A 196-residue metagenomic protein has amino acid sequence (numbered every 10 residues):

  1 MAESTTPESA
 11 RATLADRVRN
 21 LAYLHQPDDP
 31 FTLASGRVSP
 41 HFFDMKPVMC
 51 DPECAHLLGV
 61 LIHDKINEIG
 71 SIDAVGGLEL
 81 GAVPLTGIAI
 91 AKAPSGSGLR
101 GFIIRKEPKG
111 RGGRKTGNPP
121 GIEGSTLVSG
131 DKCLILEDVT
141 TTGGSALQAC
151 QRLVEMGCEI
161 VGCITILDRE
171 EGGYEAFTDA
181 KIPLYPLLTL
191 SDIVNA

Functional and structural regions predicted by a protein language model:
A2-G70: Active-site-facing substrate-recognition patch
A2-N20, Q151-A196: PRPP-dependent phosphoribosyltransferase catalytic core
S35, G124-S129, E155-G157, A176-F177: Solvent-exposed alpha-helices and their adjacent loops that cap or buttress functional pockets in soluble metabolic
I62-D73, C150-M156: Phosphate/pyrophosphate-binding loops at sites that engage ATP/ADP/AMP, CoA/4′-phosphopantetheine, polyphosphate
S71-G81, I164: Short glycine-rich phosphate-binding loop at a beta-alpha junction
D73, D131, V161: Conserved acidic residues
T86-L134, G144-Q148: Short, glycine/charge-rich flexible loops or terminal/linker lids adjacent to PRPP-binding catalytic cores
T140-T142: Conserved glycine-rich acetyl-CoA-binding loop
